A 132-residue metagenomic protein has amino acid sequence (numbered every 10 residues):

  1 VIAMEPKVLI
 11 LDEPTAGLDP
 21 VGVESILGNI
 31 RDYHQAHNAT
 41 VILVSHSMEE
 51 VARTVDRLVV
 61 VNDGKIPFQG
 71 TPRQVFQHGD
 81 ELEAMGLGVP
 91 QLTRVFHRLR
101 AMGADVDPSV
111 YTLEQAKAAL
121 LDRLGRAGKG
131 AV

Functional and structural regions predicted by a protein language model:
I2-A3: ABC ATPase C-loop
L9-D12: Catalytic Walker B motif of ABC-type/P-loop ATPase nucleotide-binding domains
E24-A36: Helical segment within the ABC ATPase nucleotide-binding domain
S45-H46: H-loop/switch region of ABC-family ATPase nucleotide-binding domains
V51-R53: A short, surface-exposed alpha-helical micro-motif characterized by mixed small hydrophobic and charged/polar residues
Q69-G70: ABC ATPase "signature
E83-V132: ABC ATPase nucleotide-binding domains
